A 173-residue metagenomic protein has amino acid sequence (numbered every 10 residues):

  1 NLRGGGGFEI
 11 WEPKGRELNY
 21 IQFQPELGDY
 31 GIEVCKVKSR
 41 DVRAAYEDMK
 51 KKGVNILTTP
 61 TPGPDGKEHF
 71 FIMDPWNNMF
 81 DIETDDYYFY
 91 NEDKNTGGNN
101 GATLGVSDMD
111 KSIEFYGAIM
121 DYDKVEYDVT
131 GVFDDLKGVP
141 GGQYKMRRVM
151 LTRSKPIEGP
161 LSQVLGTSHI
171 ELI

Functional and structural regions predicted by a protein language model:
N1-G5, P62-G63, G105-T167: Core segments of cupin and vicinal oxygen chelate
N1-K14, Y20-M49, E68-M73, G98-S107 (+2 more regions): Vicinal oxygen chelate
I10-E12, H69-N91: Short, structured interface segments
E17, I21-F23, D81, D85-T96 (+1 more regions): Short, flexible helix-coil linker/hinge segments at the edges of structured domains or between repeats
E47-K52, G117-A118: Short amphipathic alpha-helices in soluble, non-transmembrane regions that often serve as interface/regulatory elements
V54-T61: Short, basic/aromatic recognition patches
G63-D65, N95: Conserved loop/turn at the beginning of each blade in beta-propeller domains
